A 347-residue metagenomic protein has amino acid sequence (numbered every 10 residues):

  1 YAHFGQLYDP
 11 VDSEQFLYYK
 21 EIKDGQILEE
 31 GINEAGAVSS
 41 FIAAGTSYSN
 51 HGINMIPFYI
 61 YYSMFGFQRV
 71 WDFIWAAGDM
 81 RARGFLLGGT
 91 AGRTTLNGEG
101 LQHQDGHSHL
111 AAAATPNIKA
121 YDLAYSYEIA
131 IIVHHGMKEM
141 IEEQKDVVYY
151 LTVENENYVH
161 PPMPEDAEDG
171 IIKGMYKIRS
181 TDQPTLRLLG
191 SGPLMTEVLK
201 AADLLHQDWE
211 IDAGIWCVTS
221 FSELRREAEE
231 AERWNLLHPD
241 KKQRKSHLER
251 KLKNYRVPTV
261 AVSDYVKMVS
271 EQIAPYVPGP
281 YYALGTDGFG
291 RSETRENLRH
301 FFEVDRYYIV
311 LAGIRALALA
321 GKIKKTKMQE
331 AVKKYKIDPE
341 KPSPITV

Functional and structural regions predicted by a protein language model:
Y1-P161, A167-I171, C217, S222 (+4 more regions): Thiamine diphosphate
D12-Y18, K119, S126-Y127, N254-V347: Peripheral docking tails and interdomain loops at the edges of cofactor- or intermediate-handling domains
F41, A112, Y125, L188 (+4 more regions): Hydrophobic, well-ordered secondary-structure elements that form the walls of internal hydrophobic environments
F41, G174-D182, L186-R187, A202 (+3 more regions): Generic long, charged, amphipathic alpha-helical segments
S47, Q243-R256: Hydrophobic alpha-helical bundle architecture
P57-F58, T152, P184-S191, V260-A261: Short hydrophobic beta-strand segments
N97-G100, P162-P164, E227, E271-A274 (+1 more regions): Short conserved micro-motifs at the rims of enzyme active sites and ligand-binding pockets
K138, D146, E168-G214: Long hydrophobic segments that form regular secondary structure
